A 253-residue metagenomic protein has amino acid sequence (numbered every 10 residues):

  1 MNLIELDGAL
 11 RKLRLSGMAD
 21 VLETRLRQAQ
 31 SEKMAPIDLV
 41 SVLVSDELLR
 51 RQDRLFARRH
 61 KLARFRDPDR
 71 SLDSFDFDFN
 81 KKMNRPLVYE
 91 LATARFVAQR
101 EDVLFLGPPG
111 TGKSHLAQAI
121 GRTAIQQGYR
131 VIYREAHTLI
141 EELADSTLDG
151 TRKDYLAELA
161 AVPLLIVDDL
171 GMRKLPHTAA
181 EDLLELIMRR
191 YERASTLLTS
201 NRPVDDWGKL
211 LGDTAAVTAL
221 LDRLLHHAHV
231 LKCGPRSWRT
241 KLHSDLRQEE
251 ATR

Functional and structural regions predicted by a protein language model:
I4, G8-R11, D20-T24, S41-V42 (+8 more regions): Solvent-exposed alpha-helical segments within well-ordered globular domains of core cellular machineries
D7, S16-P68: Interdomain "pre-motor" coupling segment immediately N-terminal to P-loop NTPase/helicase cores
K12-L15, A29-M34, L62-F65, F77-K81 (+4 more regions): Conserved phosphate/pyrophosphate-binding and hydrolysis machinery centered on Walker-type P-loop NTPases, extending
D46, T123, Q127, R189: Active-site catalytic microenvironments for nucleophilic, acid-base chemistry
D53-G107: Extended interfacial segments that mediate partner engagement and assembly in macromolecular machines
M83-A161: Conserved P-loop
R130, R134, T138-V162, L170-R253: Replace "adjacent to P-loop NTPase cores in ATP/GTP-dependent enzymes" with "adjacent to NTP-binding cores
